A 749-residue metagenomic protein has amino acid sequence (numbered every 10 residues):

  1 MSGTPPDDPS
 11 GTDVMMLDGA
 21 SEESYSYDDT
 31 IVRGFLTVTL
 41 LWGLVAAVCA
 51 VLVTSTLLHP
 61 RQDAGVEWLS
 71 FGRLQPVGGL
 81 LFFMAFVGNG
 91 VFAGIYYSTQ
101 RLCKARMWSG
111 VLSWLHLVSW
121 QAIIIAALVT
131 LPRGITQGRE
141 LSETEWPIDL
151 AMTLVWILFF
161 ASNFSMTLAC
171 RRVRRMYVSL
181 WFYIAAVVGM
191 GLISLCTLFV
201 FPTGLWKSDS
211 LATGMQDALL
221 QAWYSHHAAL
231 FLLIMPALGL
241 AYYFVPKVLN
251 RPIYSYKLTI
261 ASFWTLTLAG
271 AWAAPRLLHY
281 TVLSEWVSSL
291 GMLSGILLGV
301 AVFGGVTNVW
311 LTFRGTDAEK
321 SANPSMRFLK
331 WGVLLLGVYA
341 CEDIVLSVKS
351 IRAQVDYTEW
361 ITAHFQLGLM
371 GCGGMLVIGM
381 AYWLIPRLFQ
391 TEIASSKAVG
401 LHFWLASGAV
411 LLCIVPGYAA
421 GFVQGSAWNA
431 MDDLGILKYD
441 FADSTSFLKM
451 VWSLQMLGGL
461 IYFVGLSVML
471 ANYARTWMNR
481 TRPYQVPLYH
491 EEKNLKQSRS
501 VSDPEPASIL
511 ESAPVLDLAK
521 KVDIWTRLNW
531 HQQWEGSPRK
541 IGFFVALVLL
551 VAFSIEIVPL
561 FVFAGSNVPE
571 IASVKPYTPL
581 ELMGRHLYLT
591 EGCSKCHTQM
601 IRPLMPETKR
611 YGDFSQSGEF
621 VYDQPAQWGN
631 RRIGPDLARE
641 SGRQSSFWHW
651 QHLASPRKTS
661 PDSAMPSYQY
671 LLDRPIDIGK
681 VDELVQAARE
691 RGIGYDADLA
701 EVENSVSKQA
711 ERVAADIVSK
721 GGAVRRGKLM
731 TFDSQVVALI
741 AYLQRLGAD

Functional and structural regions predicted by a protein language model:
M1-D29: Short, Lys/Arg-rich, polar N-terminal cytosolic tail immediately upstream of the first transmembrane signal-anchor
R33-R61, W68-I135, W146-L168, L180-L205 (+16 more regions): Hydrophobic cores of alpha-helical transmembrane segments in multi-pass integral membrane proteins
R352-I361: Flexible, glycine/threonine-enriched loop-and-boundary segments that flank and lead into catalytic domains of large
K521-Y577, G694-D698, S705-D716, I740-D749: Post-cleavage N-terminal segment of exported redox proteins
V545-L550, K595, K609-Q735: Electron-transfer interface patches adjacent to heme c in soluble/periplasmic c-type cytochromes and di-/multiheme
S566-L589, P603-L604, T608, I633 (+1 more regions): Electrostatic cytochrome c docking/interface patches
Y577-Q599, D613-Q616, L739: Sequence/structural segment immediately N-terminal to covalent heme-attachment motifs in c-type and related
L582, H586, P635, F647 (+2 more regions): Solvent-exposed, polar/charged alpha-helical surfaces in well-ordered, non-transmembrane soluble domains, broadly
